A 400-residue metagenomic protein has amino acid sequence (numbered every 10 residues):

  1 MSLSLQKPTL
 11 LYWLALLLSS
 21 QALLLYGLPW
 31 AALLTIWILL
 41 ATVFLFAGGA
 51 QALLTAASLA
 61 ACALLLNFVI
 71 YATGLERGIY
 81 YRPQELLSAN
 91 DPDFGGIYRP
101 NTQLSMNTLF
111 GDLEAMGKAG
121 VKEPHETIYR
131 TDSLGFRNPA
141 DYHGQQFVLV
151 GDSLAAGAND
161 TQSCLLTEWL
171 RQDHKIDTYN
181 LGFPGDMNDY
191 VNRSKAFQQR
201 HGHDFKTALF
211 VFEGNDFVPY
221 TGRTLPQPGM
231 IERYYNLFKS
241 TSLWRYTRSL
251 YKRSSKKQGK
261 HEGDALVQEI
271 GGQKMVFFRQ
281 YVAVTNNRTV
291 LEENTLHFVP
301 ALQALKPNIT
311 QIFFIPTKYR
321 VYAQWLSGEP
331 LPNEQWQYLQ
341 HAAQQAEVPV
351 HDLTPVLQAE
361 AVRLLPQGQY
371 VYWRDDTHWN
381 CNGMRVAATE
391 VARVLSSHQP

Functional and structural regions predicted by a protein language model:
M1-Q146, D204, F217-G222, P226-Q227: N-terminal secretory targeting modules
L3-P8, V371-P400: Histidine-centered active-site loop/cap adjacent to the catalytic His in serine esterases/O-acetyl transfer systems
L16-S20, N215-P307, F314-Q337: Serine-dependent acyl-ester chemistry module
A52-S58, L65, K318-T354: Substrate-gating cap/lid alpha-helix
G74-I176, N192, K256-L291, L296-Q303 (+1 more regions): Membrane/wall-proximal cationic-aromatic binding patches
A156-A158, M187-D189, D216-T221, Y319-Q324 (+1 more regions): Short catalytic/ligand-binding loop motif for oxyanion handling, primarily in non-cytosolic enzymes, centered on
I176-M187: A short beta-strand-loop structural module common to alpha/beta enzyme folds
G185-A196: Structural motif
